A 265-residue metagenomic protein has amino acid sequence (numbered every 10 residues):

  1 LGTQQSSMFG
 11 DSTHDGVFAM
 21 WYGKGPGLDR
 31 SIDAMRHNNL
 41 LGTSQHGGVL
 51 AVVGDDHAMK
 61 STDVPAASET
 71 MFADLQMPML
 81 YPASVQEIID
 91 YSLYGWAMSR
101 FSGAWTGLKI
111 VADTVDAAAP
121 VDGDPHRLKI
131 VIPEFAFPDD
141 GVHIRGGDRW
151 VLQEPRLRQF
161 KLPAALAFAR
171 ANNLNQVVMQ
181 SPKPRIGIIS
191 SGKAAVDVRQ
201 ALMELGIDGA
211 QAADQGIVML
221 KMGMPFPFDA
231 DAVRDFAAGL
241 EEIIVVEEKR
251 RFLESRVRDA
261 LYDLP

Functional and structural regions predicted by a protein language model:
L1-R100, V111: Thiamine diphosphate
P82-P265: Flexible, low-complexity linker and terminal segments
